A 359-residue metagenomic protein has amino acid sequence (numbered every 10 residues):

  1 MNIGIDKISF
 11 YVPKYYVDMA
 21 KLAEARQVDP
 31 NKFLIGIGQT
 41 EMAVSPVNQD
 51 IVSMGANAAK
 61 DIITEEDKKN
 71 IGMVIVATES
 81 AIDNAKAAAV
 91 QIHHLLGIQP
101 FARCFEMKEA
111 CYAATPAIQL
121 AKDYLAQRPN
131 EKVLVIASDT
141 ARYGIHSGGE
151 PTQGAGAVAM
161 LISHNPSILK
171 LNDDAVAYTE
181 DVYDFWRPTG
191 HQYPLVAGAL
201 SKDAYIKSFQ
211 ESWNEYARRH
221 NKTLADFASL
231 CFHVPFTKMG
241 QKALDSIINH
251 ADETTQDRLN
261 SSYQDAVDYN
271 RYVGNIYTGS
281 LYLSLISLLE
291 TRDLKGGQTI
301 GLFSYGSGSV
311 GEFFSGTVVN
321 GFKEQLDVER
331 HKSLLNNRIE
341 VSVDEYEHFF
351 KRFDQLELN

Functional and structural regions predicted by a protein language model:
M1-N48, S147-D203, K207, F314-N359: Condensing-enzyme catalytic core mediating Claisen C-C bond formation in acyl metabolism
I5, I51-T115, N221-I247: Conserved beta-ketoacyl condensing-enzyme motif
S9-Y11, A77-I82, E109-A114, A137-R142 (+2 more regions): Acidic, glycine-rich active-site loops and adjacent beta-strand->loop/helix elements that engage anionic groups
D29, I51-E66, A88, A204-H220 (+1 more regions): Short, well-ordered amphipathic alpha-helical segments that serve as non-catalytic structural scaffolds within diverse
K32-G36, T40-V52, S80-K132, N249-S280: Conserved catalytic cysteine-centered active-site region of acyl-thioester-dependent Claisen-condensing enzymes
A126-A159: Flexible, glycine-rich active-site loops centered on histidine and acidic residues that chelate a metal or position
A199-H220, L224-N249, A266-T278: A conserved active-site cap/scaffold subdomain adjacent to cofactor or substrate pockets
I286-L335: Catalytic phosphate/nucleotide-handling subdomain of diverse soluble enzymes
